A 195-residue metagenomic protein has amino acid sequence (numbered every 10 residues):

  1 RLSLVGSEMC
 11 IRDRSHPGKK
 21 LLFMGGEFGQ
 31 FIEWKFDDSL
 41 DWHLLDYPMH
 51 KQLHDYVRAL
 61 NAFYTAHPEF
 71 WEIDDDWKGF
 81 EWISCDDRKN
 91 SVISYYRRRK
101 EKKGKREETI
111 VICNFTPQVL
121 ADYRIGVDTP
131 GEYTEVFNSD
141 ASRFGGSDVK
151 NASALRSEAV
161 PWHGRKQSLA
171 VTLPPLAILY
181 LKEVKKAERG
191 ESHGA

Functional and structural regions predicted by a protein language model:
R1-G6, I11: Single conserved hydrophobic/aromatic residue that forms the stacking wall/gate of nucleotide- or nucleobase-binding
E8, S15-G25, G29-E107: Glycan-recognition and catalytic regions of carbohydrate-active enzymes
G29-E33, Q118-L120, R143: Flexible loop/turn segments at secondary-structure boundaries
E107-T116: Short, well-ordered beta-strand segments enriched in hydrophobic/aromatic residues
F115-E132: Surface-exposed beta-strand/loop patches in extracellular or lumenal glycoproteins
G131-W162: Trp/Gly-enriched beta-strand surface patches
A152-H193: C-terminal beta-strand-rich structural cap/linker in extracellular carbohydrate-active enzymes
